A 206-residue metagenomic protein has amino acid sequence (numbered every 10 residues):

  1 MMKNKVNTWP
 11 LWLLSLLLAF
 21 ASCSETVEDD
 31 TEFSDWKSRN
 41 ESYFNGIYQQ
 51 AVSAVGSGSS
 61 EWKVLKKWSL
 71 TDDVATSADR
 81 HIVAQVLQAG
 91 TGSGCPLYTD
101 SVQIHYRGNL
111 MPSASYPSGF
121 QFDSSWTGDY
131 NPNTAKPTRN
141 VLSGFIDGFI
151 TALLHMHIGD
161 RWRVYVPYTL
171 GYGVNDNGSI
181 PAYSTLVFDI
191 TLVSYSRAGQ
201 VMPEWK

Functional and structural regions predicted by a protein language model:
M1-C23: Sec-dependent bacterial lipoprotein signal peptides
V6, C23-K206: Cross-family detector of peptidyl-prolyl cis-trans isomerase
